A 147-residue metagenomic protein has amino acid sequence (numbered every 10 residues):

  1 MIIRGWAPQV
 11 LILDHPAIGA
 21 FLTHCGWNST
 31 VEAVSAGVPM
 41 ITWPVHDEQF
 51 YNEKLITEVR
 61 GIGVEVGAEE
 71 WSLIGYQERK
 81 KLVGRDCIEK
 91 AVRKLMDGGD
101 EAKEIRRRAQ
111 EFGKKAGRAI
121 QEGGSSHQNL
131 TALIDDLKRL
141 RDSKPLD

Functional and structural regions predicted by a protein language model:
M1-D147: Catalytic core of nucleotide-sugar-dependent glycosyltransferases
